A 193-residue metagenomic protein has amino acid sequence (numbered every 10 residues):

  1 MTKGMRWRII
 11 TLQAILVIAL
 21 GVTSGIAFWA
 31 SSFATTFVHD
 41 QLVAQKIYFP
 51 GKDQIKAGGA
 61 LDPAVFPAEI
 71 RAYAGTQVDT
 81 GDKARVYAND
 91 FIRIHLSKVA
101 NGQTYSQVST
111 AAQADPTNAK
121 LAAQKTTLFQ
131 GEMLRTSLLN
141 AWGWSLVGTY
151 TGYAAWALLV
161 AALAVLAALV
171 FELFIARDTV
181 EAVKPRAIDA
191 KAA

Functional and structural regions predicted by a protein language model:
M1-F37, F174-R177: Hydrophobic secretory-pathway targeting helix
M1-T11, L146-A193: Juxtamembrane interface at the cytosolic side of transmembrane helices
I26, L96, G143: Residue-level marker of positions within ordered structural domains that often coincide with functionally constrained
H39-Q45, V183-I188: Juxtamembrane extracytosolic/periplasmic "stalk" immediately C-terminal to the first targeting helix
Q41, D90, I94, S137 (+1 more regions): Residues that form generic nucleotide/phosphate-binding pockets
K46-E132: Long, solvent-exposed extracytoplasmic domains/loops
A119-V160: Short, aromatic-rich amphipathic segments at membrane interfaces that lie adjacent to a transmembrane helix or signal
